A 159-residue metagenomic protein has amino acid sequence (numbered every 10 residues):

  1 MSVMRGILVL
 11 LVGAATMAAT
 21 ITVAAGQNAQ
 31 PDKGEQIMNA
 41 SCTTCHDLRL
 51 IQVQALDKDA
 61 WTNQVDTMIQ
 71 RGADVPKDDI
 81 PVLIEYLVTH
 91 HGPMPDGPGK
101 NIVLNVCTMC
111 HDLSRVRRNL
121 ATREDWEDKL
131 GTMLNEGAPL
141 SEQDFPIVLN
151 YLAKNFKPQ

Functional and structural regions predicted by a protein language model:
M1-I7: Positively charged n-region of N-terminal signal peptides that target proteins for export
I7-T20: Bacterial N-terminal signal peptides
T22-I37, L50, T67, K77-I102 (+3 more regions): Electrostatic cytochrome c docking/interface patches
N39-L48, L83, L104-S114, V148: The canonical Cys-X-X-Cys-His
R49-D79: N-terminal, post-signal-peptide region of Sec/Tat-exported proteins
Q54-D59, N119-D125: Short cysteine/histidine-rich zinc-coordinating motifs and their immediately flanking basic loops
T62-A73, E127-P139: Short microdomains enriched in Cys/His and/or Lys/Arg
H90-R118, D125: Surface-exposed, polar helix/loop patches in the mature regions of secreted/periplasmic/lumenal proteins that form
